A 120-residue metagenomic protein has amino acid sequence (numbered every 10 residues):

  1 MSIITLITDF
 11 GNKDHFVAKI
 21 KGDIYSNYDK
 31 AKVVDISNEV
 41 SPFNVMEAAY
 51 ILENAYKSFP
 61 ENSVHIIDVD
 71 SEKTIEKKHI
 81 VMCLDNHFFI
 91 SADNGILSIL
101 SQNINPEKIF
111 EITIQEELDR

Functional and structural regions predicted by a protein language model:
M1-T5: Extreme N-terminal starter segment of soluble prokaryotic enzymes
V17: Glycine-rich phosphate/diphosphate-binding loop of Rossmann-like nucleotide-binding domains
D23-A31: Short helix-loop-beta junction
N27, E39, F43-A48, N54 (+2 more regions): Active-site histidine-anchored catalytic micro-motif
K32-V40: A short beta-strand-loop structural module common to alpha/beta enzyme folds
